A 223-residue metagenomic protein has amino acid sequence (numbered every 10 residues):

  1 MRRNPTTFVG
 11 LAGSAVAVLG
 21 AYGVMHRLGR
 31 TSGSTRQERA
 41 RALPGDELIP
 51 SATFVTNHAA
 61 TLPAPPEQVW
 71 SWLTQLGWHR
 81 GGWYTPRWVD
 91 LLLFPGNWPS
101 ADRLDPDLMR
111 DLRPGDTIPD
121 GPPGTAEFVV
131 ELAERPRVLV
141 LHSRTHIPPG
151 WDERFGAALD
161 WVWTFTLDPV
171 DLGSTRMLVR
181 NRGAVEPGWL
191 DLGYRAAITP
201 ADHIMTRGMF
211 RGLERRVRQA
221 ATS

Functional and structural regions predicted by a protein language model:
R2-L28: Hydrophobic alpha-helical topogenic segments used for membrane insertion/localization
N4-P5, I49, T61-P63, E67 (+6 more regions): Glycine-rich portal/gate segments that line the openings of hydrophobic small-molecule binding cavities
R27-R36, T166-L178: Phosphate-binding glycine-rich loops and adjacent basic patches that engage nucleotide phosphates, nucleic-acid
G29-V55, L62-P63: N-terminal signal-anchor transmembrane helix
T35-R36, G115, D202: Helix N-terminus capping/helix-initiation residues
E38-L43, L178-E186: N-proximal short alpha-helices
V162-T166, A197: Compact beta-sheet-dominated globular domain cores
L190, Y194-F210: Short, charged, low-complexity patches
